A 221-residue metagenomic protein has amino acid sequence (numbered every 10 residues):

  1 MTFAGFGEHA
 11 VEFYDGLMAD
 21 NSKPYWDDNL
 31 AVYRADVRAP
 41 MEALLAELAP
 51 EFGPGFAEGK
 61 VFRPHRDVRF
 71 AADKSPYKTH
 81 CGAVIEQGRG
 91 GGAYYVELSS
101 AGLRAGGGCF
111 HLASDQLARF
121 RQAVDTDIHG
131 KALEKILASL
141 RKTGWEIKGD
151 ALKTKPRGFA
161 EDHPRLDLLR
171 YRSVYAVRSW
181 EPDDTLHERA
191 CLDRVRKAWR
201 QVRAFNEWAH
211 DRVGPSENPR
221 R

Functional and structural regions predicted by a protein language model:
M1-G16, P40, F52, T143-R221: Long, solvent-exposed, polar/charged low-complexity segments
A10, D15-H65: Active-site acidic/histidine clusters and adjacent loop/turn architecture that either coordinate catalytic ions
V37, R66-V68, I85-R89, S100 (+2 more regions): Short, flexible loop/turn elements at secondary-structure junctions
A49-D67, F120-A123, D127-K135: Short, intrinsically disordered, low-complexity segments enriched in Ser/Thr and Pro
F52-A93: Hydrophobic/aromatic-rich structural module bridging two neighboring secondary-structure elements via a short loop
C81, G92-Y94, L103-A105, R172: Generic beta-strand structural signal
Y95-E97, R165-L166: Short, surface-exposed charged micro-motifs
A101-F159: Compact, glycine/acidic-enriched structural inserts
